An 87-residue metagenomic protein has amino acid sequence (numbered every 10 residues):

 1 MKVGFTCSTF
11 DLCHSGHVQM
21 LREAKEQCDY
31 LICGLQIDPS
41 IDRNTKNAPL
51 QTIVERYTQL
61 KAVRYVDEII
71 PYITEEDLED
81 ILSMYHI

Functional and structural regions predicted by a protein language model:
M1-I87: Nucleotidyltransferase catalytic core that binds NTPs
